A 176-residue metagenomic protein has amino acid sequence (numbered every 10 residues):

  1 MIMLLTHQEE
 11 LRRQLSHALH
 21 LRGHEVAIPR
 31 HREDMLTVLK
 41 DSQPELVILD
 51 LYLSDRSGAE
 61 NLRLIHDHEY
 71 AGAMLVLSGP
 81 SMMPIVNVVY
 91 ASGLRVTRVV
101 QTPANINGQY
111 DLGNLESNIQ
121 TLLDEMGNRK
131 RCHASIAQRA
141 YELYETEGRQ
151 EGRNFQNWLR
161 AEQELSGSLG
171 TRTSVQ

Functional and structural regions predicted by a protein language model:
Q8-A27: Two-component/phosphorelay signaling modules centered on CheY-like receiver
H17-L19, V38, Y90: Alpha-helical interaction/dimerization surfaces of two-component signaling modules
I28-L46: Acidic, metal-coordinating helix/loop segments flanking the phosphotransfer/catalytic sites of two-component signaling
T37, D67, D124-Q176: Intrinsically disordered, low-complexity, basic-enriched segments
K40-S42, L64-A71, S92-L94: Conserved phosphotransfer cores of two-component systems
I48-D67, A71-M74, S78-N87: Conserved phosphotransfer microenvironments
E60, P80-G113: Alpha4 helix (beta4-alpha4-beta5 surface) of REC/receiver domains from two-component response regulators
Y110-K130: The C-terminal output helix
